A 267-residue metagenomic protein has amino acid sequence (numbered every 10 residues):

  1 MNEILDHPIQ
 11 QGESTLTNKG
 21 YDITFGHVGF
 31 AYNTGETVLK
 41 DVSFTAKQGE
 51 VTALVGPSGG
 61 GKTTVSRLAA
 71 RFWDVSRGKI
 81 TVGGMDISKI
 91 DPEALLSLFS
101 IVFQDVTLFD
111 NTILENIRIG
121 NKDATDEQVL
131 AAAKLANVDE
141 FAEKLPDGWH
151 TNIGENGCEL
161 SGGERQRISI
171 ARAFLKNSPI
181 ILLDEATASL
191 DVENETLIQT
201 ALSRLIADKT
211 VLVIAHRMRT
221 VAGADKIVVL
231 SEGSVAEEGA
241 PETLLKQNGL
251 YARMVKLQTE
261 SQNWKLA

Functional and structural regions predicted by a protein language model:
M1-I4: Cytosolic ends of transmembrane helices, especially the final helix of ABC transmembrane type-1 domains
H7, Q11, L16-A267: ABC-type nucleotide-binding domain
